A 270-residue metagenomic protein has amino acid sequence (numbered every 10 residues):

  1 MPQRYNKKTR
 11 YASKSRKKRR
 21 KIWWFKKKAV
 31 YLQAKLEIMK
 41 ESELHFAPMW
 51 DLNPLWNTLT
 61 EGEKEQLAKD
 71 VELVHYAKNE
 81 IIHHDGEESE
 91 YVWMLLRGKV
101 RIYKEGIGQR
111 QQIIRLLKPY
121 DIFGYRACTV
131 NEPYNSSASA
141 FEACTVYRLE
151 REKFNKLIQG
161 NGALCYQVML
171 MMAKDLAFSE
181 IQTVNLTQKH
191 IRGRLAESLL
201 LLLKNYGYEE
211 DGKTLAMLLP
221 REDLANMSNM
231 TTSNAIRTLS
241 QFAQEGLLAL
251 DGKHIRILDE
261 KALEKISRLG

Functional and structural regions predicted by a protein language model:
Y5, K21, K26, V30-Y31 (+1 more regions): Short, positively charged and aromatic/hydrophobic N-terminal segments
M39-K78, I122-F123, A127-T129: Cyclic nucleotide-binding regulatory module and flanking cytosolic helices
L55, E80-A143: Cyclic nucleotide-binding regulatory domains
E63, R115-A177, I181: Cyclic-nucleotide recognition modules
F141, Q159-N229: Polybasic "coupling" helices that flank or enter modular domains
L202-G270: Phosphate-/nucleic-acid-contacting segments
